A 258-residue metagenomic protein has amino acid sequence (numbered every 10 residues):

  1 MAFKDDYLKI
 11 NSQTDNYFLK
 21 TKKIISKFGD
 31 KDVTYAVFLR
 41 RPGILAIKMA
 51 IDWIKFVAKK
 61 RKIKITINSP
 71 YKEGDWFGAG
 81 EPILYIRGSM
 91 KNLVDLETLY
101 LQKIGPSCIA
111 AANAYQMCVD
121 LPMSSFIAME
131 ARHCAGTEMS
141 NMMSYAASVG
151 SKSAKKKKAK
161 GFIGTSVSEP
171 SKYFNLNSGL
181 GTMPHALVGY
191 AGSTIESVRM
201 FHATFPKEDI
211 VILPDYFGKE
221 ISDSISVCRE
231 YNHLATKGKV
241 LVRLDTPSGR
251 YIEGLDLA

Functional and structural regions predicted by a protein language model:
M1-V94, T98-S107: Flexible, solvent-exposed loop/hinge segments and secondary-structure transition points
D75-F77, L84-A258: Buried, small/hydrophobic-residue-enriched core segments of structured protein domains
